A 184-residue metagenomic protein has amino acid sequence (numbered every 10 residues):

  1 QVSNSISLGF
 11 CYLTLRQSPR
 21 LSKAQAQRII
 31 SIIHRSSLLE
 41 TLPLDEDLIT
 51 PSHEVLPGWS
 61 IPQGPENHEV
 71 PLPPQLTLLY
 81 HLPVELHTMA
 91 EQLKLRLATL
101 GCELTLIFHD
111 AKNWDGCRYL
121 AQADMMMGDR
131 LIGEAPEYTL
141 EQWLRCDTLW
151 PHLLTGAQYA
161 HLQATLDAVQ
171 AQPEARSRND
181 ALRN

Functional and structural regions predicted by a protein language model:
Q1, T14, N113-C146: Pocket-flanking alpha-helical
Q1-H68, W150-Q163, N184: Local pocket/hinge segments that shape ligand/substrate recognition
L8, P19-L21, V84, K112 (+1 more regions): Residues that cap or initiate secondary-structure elements
S18, R28-S36, T41, R96-L100 (+5 more regions): Structured segments of extracytoplasmic/periplasmic soluble domains in secreted or envelope-associated proteins
P19-A24, P83-E91, G156-A160, Q172-R176: Soluble non-cytosolic domains of exported or imported proteins
L39-L42, E46, L106-W114, E141-N184: Extracytoplasmic/peripheral linker and loop segments enriched in polar/acidic and small residues with frequent Thr/Pro
S52, L95, L140-L144: Short clusters of hydrophobic/aromatic residues that line enzyme substrate/ligand-binding pockets
H68-D129: Ligand/substrate-recognition segments at binding pockets and active sites
